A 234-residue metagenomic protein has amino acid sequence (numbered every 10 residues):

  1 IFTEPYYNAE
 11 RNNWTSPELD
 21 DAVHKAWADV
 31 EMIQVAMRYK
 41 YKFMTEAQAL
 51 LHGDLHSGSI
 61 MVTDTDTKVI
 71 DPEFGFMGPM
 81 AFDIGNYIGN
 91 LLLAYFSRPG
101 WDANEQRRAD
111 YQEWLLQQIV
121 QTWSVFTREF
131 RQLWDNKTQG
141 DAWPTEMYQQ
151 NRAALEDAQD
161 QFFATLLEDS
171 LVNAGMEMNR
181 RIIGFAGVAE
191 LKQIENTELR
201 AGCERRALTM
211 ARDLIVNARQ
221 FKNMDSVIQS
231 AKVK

Functional and structural regions predicted by a protein language model:
I1-H52, T63: ATP-dependent phospho-/nucleotidyl transfer catalytic cores
A22, A26, A109, E113 (+3 more regions): Charge-dense, low-complexity intrinsically disordered segments
A36-I84: Active-site acidic catalytic loop and adjacent metal/ATP-binding pocket of ATP-dependent phosphoryl transfer enzymes
A47, Y111-W114, Q118, F162 (+1 more regions): Conserved acidic
V69-E73, D102-A109, A164: Glycine- and acidic
A81-R152, A174-L191: Active-site activation/catalytic loop segments of kinase-like enzymes and analogous catalytic loops in related
Y148-K234: Regulatory N- and C-terminal appendages and interdomain linkers associated with kinase/kinase-like NTP transferase
